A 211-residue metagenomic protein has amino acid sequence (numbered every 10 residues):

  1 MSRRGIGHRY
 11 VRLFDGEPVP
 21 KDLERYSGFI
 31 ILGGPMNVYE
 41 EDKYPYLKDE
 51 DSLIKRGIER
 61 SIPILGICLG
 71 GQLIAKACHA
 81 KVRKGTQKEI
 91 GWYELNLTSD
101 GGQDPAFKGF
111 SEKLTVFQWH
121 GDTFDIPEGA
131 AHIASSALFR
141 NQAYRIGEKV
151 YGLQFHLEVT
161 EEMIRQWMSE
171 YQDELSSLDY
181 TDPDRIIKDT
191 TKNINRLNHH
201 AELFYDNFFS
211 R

Functional and structural regions predicted by a protein language model:
M1-R3, P45-D49, V82-R83, S135 (+1 more regions): Glycine-rich, phosphate-binding/catalytic loops in enzymes
M1-R60, L178-R211: N-terminal beta1-alpha1 cap of cysteine-dependent amidohydrolase-like domains
G16-P18, N37, Q72, F124 (+2 more regions): Surface-exposed, flexible loop/turn segments at secondary-structure boundaries
Y26, I31-G101: Cysteine-nucleophile active-site neighborhood
C78-E162: Pocket-forming structural segment of enzyme catalytic cores
I133-A134, F139-R211: C-terminal and late-domain segments of enzyme folds
